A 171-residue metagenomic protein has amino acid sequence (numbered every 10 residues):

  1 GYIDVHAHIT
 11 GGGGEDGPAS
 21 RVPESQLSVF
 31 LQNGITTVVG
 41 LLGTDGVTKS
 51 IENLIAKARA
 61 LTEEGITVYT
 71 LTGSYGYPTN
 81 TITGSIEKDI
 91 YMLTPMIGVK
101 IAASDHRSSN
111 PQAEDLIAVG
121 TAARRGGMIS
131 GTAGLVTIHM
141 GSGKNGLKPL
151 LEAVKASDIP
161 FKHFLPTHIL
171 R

Functional and structural regions predicted by a protein language model:
G1-A56: Metal-associated gating/positioning segment near the N- to mid-region
I3-V5, V38-G40, V68-T72, P95-A103 (+2 more regions): Hydrophobic faces of well-ordered beta-strands that scaffold small-molecule active sites in alpha/beta enzyme cores
T10-G12, T44-K49, G76-P78, S142-K148 (+1 more regions): Active-site environment of divalent metal-dependent phosphoester hydrolases
S50-L54, N80-S85, Q112-A113, L147-E152: Short acidic, glycine/serine/threonine-rich loops at helix termini
L54-E64, A153-S157: Short, electropositive alpha-helical surface patch
A60-S74: A glycine-rich helix N-cap at a beta->alpha junction
P78-L135: Active-site gating/metal-coordination segments in enzymes
R107, D115, A122-R171: Active-site core of metal-dependent hydrolases
